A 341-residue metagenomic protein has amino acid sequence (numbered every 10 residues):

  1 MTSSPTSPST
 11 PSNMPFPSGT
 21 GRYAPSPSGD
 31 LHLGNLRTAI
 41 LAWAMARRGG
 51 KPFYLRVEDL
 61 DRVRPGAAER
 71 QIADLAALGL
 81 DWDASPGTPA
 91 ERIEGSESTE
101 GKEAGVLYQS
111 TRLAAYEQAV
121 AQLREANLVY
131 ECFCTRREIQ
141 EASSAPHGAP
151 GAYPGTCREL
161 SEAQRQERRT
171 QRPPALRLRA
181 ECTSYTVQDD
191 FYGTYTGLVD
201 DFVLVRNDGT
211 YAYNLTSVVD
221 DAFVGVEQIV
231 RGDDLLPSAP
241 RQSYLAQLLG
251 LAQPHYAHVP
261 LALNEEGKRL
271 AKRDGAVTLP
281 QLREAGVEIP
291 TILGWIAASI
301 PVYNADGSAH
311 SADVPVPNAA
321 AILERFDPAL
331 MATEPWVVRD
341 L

Functional and structural regions predicted by a protein language model:
T2-P146, D233-L251, V302, D306-A312: N-terminal Rossmann-like or analogous alpha/beta NTP/dinucleotide-binding catalytic cores that position adenine
Y23, F53, Y116, Y130-F133 (+4 more regions): Aromatic side chains
L31-L33, N207-T210, G286-T291: Structural motif
A68, L113, R136, P150 (+4 more regions): Alpha-helix initiation and N-capping motif
A121-E125, A222, R283, A297: Alpha-helix boundary recognition
Y130, T135, P237-S238, L248-L341: Catalytic adenosine-cofactor/nucleotide-binding cores of aminoacyl-tRNA synthetases and other
R137-K272, T278-R283, D340-L341: Active-site cores that bind ATP or allylic diphosphates and position pyrophosphate for catalysis
